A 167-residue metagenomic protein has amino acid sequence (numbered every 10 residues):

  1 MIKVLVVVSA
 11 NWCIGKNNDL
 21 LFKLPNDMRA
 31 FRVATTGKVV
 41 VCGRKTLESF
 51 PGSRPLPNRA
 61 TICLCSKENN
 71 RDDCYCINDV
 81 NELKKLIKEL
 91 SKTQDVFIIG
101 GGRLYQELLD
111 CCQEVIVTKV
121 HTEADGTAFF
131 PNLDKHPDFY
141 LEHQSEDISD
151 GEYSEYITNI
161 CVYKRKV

Functional and structural regions predicted by a protein language model:
M1-V167: Enzymes that bind and transform nitrogen-containing heteroaromatic metabolites
